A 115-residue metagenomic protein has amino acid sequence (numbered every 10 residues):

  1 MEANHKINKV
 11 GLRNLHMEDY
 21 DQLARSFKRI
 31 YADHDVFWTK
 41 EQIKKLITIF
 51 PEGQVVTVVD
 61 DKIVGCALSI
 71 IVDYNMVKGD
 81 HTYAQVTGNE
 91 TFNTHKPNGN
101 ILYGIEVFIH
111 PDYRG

Functional and structural regions predicted by a protein language model:
N8-V10, K62-C66, L102: Glycine-rich phosphate/pyrophosphate-binding loop shared by adenosine-nucleotide-utilizing enzymes
K9-L23: A short beta-loop-alpha structural element at the N-terminal edge of CoA-dependent acyl/N-acetyltransferase catalytic
N14, R25-W38: Helix-loop element at the rim of GNAT/NAT acetyltransferase active sites that forms part of the acceptor-substrate
W38-K45: Short, basic/aromatic recognition patches
K45-V56, V72-K78: A short helix-loop-beta-strand connector motif used in the catalytic cores of GNAT acetyltransferases and, in some
G53-A67, H81-Y83: Conserved beta-hairpin
A67-F108: Conserved acyl-donor/pantetheine-binding loop and adjacent beta-alpha core of acyl/acetyltransferases and related
E106, R114-G115: Glycine-rich acyl-CoA binding loop
